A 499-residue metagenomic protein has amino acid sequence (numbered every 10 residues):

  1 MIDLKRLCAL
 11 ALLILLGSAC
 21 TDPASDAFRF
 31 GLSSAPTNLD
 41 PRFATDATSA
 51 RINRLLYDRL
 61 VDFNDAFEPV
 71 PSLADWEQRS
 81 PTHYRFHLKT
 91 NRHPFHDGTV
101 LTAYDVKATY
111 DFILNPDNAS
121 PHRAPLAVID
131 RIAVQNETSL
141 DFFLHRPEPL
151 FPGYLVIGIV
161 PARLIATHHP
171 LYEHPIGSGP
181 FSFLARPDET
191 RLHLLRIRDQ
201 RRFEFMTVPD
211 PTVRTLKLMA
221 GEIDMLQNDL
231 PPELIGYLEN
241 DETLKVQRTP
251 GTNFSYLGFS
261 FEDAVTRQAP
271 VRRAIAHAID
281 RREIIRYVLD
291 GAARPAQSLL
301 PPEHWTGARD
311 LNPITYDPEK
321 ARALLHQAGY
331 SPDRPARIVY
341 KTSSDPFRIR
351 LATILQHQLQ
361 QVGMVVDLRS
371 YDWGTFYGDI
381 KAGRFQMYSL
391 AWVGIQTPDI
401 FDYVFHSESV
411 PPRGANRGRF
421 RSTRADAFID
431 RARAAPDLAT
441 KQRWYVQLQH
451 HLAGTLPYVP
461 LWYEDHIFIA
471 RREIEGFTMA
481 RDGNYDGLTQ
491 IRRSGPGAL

Functional and structural regions predicted by a protein language model:
T21, V365-F376, Y403-R472, A498-L499: Extracytoplasmic/peripheral linker and loop segments enriched in polar/acidic and small residues with frequent Thr/Pro
L32-P81, L88, D111, I176-G177: N-terminal lobe/hinge region of extracytoplasmic solute-binding protein
D75-A119, D141, K217, V265: Aromatic- and charge-enriched surface segment that lines or borders ligand/interaction sites
H87, P121-L164: Surface-exposed binding/hinge segments that line and control ligand-binding clefts or catalytic entry sites
E148-E204, D210-T212, E319, A323 (+1 more regions): Gly/Pro-rich hinge or "lid" segments in bacterial periplasmic/extracellular proteins
T190-R191, R196-G236, V365-D367: Ligand-site clamp/hinge motif
R267-H357, R421-R424, Q447, Q490 (+1 more regions): Append "and occasionally in soluble cytosolic enzymes with long acidic Gly/Pro-rich linkers
F468-L499: Long beta-strand-rich cores associated with HINT superfamily self-processing modules
